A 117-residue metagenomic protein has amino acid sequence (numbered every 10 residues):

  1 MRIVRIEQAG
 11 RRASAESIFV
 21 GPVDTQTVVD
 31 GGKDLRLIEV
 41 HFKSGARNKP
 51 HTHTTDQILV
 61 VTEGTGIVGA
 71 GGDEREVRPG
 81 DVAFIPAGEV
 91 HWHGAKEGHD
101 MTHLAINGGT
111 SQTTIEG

Functional and structural regions predicted by a protein language model:
M1-L35, T114-G117: A short, N-terminal "cap"/entry segment at the start of jelly-roll beta-barrel domains of the cupin/DSBH fold
P22, I38-H53, A87: Conserved short histidine dyad/triad with adjacent acidic residue
L37, F84, G98-E116: A short hydrophobic beta-strand segment most commonly corresponding to one strand of the jelly-roll/cupin
V40-K43, T52-V68, I106-G108: Short, conserved beta-strand element in jelly-roll/cupin
N48-P50, V68-G69, I85, V90-E97: Short beta-strand His + acidic residue motifs that chelate non-heme Fe in jelly-roll/DSBH and cupin folds
I58, T65-I67, E74, V90 (+1 more regions): Structural motif
G72-G88: Short acidic-glycine-tyrosine-enriched beta hairpin
